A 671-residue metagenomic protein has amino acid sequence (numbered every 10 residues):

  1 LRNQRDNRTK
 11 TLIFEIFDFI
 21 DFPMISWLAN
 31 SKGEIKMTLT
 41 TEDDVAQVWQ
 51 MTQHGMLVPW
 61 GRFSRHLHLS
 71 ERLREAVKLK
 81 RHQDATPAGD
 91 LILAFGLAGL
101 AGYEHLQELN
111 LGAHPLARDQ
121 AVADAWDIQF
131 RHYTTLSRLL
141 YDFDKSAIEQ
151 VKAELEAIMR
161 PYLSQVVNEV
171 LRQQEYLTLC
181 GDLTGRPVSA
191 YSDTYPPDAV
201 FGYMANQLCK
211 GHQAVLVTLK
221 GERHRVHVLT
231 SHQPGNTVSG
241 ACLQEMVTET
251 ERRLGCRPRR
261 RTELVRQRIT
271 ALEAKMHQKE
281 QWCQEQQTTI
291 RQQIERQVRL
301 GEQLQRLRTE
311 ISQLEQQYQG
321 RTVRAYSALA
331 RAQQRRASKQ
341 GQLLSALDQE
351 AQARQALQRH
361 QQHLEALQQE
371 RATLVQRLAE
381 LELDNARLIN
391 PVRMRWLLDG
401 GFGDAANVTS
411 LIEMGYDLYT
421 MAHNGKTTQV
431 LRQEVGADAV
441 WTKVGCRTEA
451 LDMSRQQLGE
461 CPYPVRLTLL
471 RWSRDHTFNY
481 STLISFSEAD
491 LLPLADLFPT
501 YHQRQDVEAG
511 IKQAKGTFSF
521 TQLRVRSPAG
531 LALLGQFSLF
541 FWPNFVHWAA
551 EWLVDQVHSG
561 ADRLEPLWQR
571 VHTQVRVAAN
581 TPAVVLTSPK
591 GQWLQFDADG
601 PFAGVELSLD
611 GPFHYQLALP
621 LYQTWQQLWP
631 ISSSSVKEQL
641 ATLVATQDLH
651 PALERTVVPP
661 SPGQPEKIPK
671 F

Functional and structural regions predicted by a protein language model:
T38, A46, Q284, R291 (+9 more regions): An anionic, glycine-rich sequence signature occurring as long contiguous blocks
Q50-L93: Basic, short loop/linker segments at the boundary and entry of helix-turn-helix/winged-helix-like folds
A76-Q83, P493-Y501, T517-L533, E551-P566: Short, solvent-exposed helix-loop connector elements
A94-F95, L109, H132, L136 (+7 more regions): Short, conserved catalytic/metal-binding motifs centered on acidic residues
S137-L219, Y318: Active-site-proximal, Lys/Arg-enriched surface segment that forms a nucleic-acid-binding/basic interface patch
Y203-E380, D384, S481: Electropositive, glycine- and tryptophan-enriched low-complexity nucleic-acid-binding patches
T248, Q349, Q355-E365, E370-A372 (+4 more regions): Catalytic or ion-translocation cores adjacent to nucleophile or general acid/base/metal-coordination motifs in diverse
F541-F671: A short, flexible helix-boundary coil/loop motif
